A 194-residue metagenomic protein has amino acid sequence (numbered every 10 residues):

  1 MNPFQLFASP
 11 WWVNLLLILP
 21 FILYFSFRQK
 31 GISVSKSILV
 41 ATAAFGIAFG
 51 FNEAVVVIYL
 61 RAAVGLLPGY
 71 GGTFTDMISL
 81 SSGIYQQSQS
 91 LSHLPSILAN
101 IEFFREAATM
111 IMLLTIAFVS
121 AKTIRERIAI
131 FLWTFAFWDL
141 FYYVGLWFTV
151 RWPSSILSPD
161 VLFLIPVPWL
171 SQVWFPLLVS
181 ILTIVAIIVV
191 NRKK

Functional and structural regions predicted by a protein language model:
M1-L17, S96-A99: Hydrophobic transmembrane alpha-helical segments in integral membrane proteins
A8-G72: An N-terminal structural lobe/cap that precedes and organizes the functional/catalytic core across diverse proteins
W12-V13, I38-T42, F103-E106, R127 (+2 more regions): Residue-level signature of transmembrane alpha-helical entry/exit and packing/kink sites in multi-pass membrane
V13-P20, N100-I116, L182-T183: Hydrophobic alpha-helical transmembrane segments
F21-I32, I116-I124, V185-K194: Structural signal for the C-terminal ends of transmembrane alpha-helices and the immediately following loop
G31-I47, S120-D139: Interfacial segments of alpha-helical transmembrane regions
G50-A63, A136-S154: Transmembrane alpha-helix/helix-exit interface in multi-pass inner-membrane proteins
V57-F103, S155-V173, L177: Extracytosolic (periplasmic/ER-lumenal) interhelical loops and adjacent juxtamembrane/interface segments of multi-pass
